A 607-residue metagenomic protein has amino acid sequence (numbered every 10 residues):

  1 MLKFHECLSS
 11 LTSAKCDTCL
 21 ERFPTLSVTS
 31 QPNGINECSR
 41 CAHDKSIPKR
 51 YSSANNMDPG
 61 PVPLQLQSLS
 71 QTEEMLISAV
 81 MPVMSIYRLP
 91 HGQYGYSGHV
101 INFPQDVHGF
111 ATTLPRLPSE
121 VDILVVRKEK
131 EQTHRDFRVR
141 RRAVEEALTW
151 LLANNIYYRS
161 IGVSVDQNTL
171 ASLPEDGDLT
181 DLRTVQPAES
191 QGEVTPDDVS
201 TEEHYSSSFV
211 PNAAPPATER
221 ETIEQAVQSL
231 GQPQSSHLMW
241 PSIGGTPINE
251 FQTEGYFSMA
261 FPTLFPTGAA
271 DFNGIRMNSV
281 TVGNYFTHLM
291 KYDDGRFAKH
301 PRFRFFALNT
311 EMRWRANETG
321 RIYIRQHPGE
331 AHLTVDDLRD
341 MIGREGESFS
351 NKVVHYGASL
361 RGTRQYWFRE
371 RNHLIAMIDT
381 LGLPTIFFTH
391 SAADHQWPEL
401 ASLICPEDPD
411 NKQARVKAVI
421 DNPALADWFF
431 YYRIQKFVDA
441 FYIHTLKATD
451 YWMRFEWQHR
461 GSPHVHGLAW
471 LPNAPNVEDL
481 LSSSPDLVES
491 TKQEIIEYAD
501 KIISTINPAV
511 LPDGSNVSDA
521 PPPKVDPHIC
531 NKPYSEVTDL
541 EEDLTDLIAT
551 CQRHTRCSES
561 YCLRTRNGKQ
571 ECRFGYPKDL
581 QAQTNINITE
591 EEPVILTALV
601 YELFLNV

Functional and structural regions predicted by a protein language model:
M1-I275, F297-R302, F306, E456 (+1 more regions): Noncatalytic nucleic-acid binding interfaces
T12-R22, P82-V83, Q105, S242-I248 (+3 more regions): Eukaryotic beta-rich interaction modules
L20, P90-Q93, V107, A269-D271 (+5 more regions): Short, flexible loop/turn elements at secondary-structure junctions
S27-P32, Y51-A54, L114-P118, R276-V280 (+5 more regions): Short coil/turn segments at secondary-structure boundaries
L114-E129, A270, I375-P409: Reverse-transcriptase-like RNA-dependent polymerase core
V199-S236, R315-Q365, E542-N606: Long, low-complexity, polar/charged, intrinsically disordered or flexibly structured peripheral segments
A226-Q252, A260-P262, T267, N273-P384 (+1 more regions): Long, contiguous juxta-domain segments that are non-catalytic but functionally important
P398, C405-N422, F429, R433 (+2 more regions): Conserved His + Asp/Glu catalytic blocks
